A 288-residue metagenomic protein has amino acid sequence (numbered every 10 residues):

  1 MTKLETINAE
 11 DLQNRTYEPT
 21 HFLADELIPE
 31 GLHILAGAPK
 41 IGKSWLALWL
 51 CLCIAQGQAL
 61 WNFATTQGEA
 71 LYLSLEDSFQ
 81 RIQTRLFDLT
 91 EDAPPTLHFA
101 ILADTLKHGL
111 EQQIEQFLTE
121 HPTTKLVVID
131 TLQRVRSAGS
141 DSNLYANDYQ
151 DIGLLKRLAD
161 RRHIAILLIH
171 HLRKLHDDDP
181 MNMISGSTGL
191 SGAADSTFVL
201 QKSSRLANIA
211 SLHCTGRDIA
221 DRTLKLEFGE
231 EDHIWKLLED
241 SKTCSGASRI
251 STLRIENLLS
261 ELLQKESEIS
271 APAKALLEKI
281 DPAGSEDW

Functional and structural regions predicted by a protein language model:
T2-L4, E10, Y17-P19, L23-A24 (+6 more regions): Conserved inter-motif catalytic segment of the P-loop NTP-binding fold
T6, E120-T124, R161-R162, S203-W288: C-terminal regions of RecA-like/P-loop NTPase motor modules
P19, I34-A36, K40, S44-W45 (+3 more regions): Phosphate-binding/switch region of NTP-binding enzymes
P29-H33, G68-E69: Pre-Walker A (Motif I) flank of P-loop NTPase domains
L46, L50: Hydrophobic positions on the alpha1 helix immediately C-terminal to the Walker A/P-loop
C53-Q67: Post-Walker A helix-loop "phosphate-sensing" segment adjacent to the P-loop in P-loop NTPases
I54, Q58, D77-F79, L86-A93 (+7 more regions): Conserved NTP-handling cores and scaffolds of large molecular machines
S142-Y145, I184, R249, E266: Conserved phosphate/pyrophosphate-binding and hydrolysis machinery centered on Walker-type P-loop NTPases, extending
